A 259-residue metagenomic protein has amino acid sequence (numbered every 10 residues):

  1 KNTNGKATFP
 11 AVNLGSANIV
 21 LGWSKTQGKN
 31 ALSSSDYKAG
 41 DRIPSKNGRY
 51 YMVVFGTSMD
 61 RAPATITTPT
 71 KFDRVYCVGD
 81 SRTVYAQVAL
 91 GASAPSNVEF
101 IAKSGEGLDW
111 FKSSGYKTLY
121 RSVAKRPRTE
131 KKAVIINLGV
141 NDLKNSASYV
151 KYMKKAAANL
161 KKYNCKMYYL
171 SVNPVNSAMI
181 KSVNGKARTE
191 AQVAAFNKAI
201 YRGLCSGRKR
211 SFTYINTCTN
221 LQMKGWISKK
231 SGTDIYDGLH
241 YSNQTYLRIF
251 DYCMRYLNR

Functional and structural regions predicted by a protein language model:
K1-A64: Secondary-structure capping and domain/repeat boundary segments
K71-Y152, A178: Conserved SGNH/GDSL esterase-like catalytic core that processes O-acyl groups on lipids and polysaccharides
V75, V134, M167-Y169, Y214: Hydrophobic/aromatic residues located in beta-strands of well-ordered beta-sheets within soluble catalytic
L119, G232-R259: Histidine-centered active-site loop/cap adjacent to the catalytic His in serine esterases/O-acetyl transfer systems
R128, G139, A158-C165, Y201-S206 (+1 more regions): Sec-exported extracytoplasmic/periplasmic mature domains
V140-N141, N159-A194: Active-site segments of SGNH/GDSL-like serine hydrolases that catalyze O-acetyl group transfer/hydrolysis on lipids
S148-A156, E190-F196: Charged helix-capping and loop-helix junction motifs
S177-C218, L239, N243-Y246: Substrate-gating cap/lid alpha-helix
